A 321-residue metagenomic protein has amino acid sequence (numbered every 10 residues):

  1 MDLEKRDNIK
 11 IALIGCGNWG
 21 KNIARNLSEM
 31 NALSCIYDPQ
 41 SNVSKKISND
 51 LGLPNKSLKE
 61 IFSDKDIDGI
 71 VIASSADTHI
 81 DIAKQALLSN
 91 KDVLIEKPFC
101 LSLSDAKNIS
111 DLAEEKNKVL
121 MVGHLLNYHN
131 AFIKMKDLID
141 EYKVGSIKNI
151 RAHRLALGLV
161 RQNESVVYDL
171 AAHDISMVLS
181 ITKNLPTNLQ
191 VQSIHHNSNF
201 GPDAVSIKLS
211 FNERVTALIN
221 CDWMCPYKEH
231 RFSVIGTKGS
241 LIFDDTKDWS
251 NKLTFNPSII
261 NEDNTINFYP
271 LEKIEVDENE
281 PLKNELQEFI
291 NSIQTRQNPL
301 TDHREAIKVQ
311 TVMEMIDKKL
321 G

Functional and structural regions predicted by a protein language model:
M1-D50: N-terminal Rossmann-like dinucleotide-binding module
M1-E4, G69-S74, K118, E288-G321: C-terminal helix-rich "cap/oligomerization" subdomain common to oxidoreductases
N22, P39, K273-Q287, T301: Active-site loop of classical SDR/Rossmann-like NAD(P)-dependent oxidoreductases, centered on the catalytic Tyr-X3-Lys
L53-D66: Short acidic low-complexity segments
G69-A76, I80-H124: Beta-strand-loop-alpha-helix segment that lines the small-molecule cofactor/substrate pocket of alpha/beta enzymes
D111-V119, I133-I147, G236, S240: Basic phosphate/pyrophosphate-binding loop/patch that engages nucleotide-derived ligands
L126-S198: Predominantly a Rossmann-like dinucleotide-binding segment in NAD(P)-dependent oxidoreductases
I175-S250, N279, K283-T295: Contiguous beta-strand/loop segments that form the cofactor/metal-binding neighborhood of enzyme cores
